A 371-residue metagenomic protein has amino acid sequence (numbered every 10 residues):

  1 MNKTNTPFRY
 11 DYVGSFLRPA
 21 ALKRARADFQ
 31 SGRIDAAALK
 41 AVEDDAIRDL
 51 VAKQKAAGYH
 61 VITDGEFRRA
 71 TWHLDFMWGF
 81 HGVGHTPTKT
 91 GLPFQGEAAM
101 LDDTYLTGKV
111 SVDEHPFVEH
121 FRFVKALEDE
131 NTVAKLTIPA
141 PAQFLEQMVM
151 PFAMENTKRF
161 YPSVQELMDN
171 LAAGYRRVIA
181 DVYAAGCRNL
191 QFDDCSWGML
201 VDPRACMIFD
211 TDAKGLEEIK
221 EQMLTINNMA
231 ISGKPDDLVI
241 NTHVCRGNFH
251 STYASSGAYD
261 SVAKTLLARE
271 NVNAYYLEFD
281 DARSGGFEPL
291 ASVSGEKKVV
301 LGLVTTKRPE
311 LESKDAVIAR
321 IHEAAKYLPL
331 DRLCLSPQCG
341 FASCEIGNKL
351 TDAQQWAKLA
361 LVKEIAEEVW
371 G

Functional and structural regions predicted by a protein language model:
M1-G371: Domain-level signal for soluble alpha/beta catalytic cores
